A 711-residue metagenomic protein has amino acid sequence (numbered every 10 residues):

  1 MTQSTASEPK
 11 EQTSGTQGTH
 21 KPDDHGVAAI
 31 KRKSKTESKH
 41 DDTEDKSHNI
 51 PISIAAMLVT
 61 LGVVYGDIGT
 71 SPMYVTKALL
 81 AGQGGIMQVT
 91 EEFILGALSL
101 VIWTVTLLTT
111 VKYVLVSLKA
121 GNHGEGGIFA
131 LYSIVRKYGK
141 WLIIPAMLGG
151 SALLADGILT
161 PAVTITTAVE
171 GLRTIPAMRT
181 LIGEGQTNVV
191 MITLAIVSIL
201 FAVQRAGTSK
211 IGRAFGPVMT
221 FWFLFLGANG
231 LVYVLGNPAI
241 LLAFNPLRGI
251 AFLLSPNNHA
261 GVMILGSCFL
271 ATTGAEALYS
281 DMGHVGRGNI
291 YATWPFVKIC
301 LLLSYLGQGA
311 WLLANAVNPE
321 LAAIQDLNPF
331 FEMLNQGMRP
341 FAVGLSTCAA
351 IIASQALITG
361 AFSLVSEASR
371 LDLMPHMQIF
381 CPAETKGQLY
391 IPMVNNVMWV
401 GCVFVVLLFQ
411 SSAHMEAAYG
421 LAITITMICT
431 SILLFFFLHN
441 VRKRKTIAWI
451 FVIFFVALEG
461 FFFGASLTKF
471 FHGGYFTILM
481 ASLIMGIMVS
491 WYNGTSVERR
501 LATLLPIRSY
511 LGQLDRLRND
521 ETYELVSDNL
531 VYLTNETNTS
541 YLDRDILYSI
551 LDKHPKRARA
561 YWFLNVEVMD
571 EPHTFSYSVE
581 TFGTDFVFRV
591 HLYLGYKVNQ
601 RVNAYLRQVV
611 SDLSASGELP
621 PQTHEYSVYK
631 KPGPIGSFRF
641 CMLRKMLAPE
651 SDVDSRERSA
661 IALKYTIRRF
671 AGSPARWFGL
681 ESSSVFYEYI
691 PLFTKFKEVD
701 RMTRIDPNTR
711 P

Functional and structural regions predicted by a protein language model:
T2-P711: The structured alpha-helical core of multi-pass membrane proteins
